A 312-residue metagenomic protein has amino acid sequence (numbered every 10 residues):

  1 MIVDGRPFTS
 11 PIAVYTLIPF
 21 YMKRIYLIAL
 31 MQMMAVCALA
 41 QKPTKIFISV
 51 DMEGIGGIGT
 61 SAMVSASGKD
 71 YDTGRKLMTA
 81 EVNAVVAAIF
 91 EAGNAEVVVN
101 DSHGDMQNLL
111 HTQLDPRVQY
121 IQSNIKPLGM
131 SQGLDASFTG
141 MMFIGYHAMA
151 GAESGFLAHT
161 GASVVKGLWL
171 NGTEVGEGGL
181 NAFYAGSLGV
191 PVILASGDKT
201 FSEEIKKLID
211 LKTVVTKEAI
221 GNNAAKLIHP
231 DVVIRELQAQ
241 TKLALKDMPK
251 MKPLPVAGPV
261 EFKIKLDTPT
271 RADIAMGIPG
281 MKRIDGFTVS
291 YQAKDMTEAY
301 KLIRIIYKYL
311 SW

Functional and structural regions predicted by a protein language model:
M1-P43: Bacterial Sec-dependent N-terminal signal peptides
K42-K45, G54-G59, S67, R75-G93 (+5 more regions): Soluble secreted/lumenal catalytic domains with histidine-centered metal-binding or acid-base catalytic motifs
S49-V50, N100-D101, M141-G145, A195-S196 (+1 more regions): Short beta-strand segments
S65, K69-D101, M106, Q240-D247 (+1 more regions): Alpha/propeptide regions of enzymes that mature by internal proteolysis
P116-L134: A glycine-rich helix N-cap at a beta->alpha junction
A162-L188, G197: Active-site glycine-rich loop that binds ribose-phosphate moieties when present
Y184-V192, S196-Q240: Active-site rim beta-loop-alpha module in soluble metabolic enzymes
V233, Q240-W312: C-terminal accessory domains and tails appended to enzymatic cores
